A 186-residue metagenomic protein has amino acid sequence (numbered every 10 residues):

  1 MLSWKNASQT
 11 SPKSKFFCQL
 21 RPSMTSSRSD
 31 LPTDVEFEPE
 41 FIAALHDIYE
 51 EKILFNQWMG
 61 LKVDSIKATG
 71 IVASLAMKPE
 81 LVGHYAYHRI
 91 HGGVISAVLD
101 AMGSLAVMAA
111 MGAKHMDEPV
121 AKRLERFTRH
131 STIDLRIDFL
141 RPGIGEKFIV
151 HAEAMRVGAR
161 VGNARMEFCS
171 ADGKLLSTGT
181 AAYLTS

Functional and structural regions predicted by a protein language model:
W4, S14-S186: Terminal targeting signals and extreme-terminal segments of soluble enzymes
